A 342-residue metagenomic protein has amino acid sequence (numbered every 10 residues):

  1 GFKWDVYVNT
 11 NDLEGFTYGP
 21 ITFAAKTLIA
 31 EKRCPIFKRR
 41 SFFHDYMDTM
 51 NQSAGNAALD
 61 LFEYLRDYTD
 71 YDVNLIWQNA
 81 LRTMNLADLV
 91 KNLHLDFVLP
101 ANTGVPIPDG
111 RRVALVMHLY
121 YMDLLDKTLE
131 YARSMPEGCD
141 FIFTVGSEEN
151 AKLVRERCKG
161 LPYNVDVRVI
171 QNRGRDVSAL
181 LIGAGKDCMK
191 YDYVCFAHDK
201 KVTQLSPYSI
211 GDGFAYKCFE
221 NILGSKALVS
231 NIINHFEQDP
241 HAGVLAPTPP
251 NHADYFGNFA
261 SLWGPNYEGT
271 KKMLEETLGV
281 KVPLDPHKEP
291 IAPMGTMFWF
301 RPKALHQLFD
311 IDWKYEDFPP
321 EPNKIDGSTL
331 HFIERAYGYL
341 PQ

Functional and structural regions predicted by a protein language model:
G1-Q342: ER/Golgi luminal nucleotide-sugar-dependent glycosyltransferases, focusing on the catalytic module
